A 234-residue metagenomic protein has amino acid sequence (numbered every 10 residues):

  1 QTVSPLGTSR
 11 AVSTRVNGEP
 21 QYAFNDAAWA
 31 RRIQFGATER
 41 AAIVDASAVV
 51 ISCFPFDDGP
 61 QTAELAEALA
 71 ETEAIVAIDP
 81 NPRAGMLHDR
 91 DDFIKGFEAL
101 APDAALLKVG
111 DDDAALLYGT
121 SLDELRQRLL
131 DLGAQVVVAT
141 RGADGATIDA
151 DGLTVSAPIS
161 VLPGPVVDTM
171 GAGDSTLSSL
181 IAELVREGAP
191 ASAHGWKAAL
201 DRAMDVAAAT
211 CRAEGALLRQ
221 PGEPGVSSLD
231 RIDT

Functional and structural regions predicted by a protein language model:
Q1-C53, E71, S227-T234: Conserved N-terminal subdomain of the carbohydrate kinase-like
N25-R32, F54-F56, R83-H88, A114-L117: Short, flexible loop segments at the rims of nucleotide/cofactor-binding pockets, characterized by
A46-S47, E73, A104, A134: Short, well-ordered alpha-helix to beta-strand connector turns
A48-F54, I75-A84, L107-D112: Short beta-strands and strand-loop turn motifs
S52-A68: Divalent-metal (Mg2+/Mn2+/Ca2+)-assisted nucleotide/phosphate chemistry catalytic cores
E64-E73, K95-D103: Catalytic-core regions built around general acid/base machinery
A84-T154: Conserved phosphate/ATP/ADP-binding segment of small-molecule kinases
L122-T234: Conserved phosphate-binding/catalytic region of the ribokinase-like
